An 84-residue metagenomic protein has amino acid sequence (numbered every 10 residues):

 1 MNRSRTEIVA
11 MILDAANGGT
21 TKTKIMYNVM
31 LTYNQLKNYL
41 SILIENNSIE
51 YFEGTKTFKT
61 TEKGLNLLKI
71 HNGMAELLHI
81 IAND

Functional and structural regions predicted by a protein language model:
M1-A10: Short alpha-helical segments that sit at the start of domains
A15-T21: Short capping segments at the starts of secondary-structure elements
K24-N28: A short acidic, leucine-rich amphipathic alpha-helix
M30-E45: Short amphipathic alpha-helical interaction segments
I44-E53: A short, conserved structural fragment
K56-H71: Basic, amphipathic "hinge/linker" alpha-helix immediately C-terminal to the N-terminal HTH DNA-binding motif
G73-D84: Amphipathic alpha-helical dimerization/coiled-coil segments that flank or bridge DNA-binding/regulatory modules
